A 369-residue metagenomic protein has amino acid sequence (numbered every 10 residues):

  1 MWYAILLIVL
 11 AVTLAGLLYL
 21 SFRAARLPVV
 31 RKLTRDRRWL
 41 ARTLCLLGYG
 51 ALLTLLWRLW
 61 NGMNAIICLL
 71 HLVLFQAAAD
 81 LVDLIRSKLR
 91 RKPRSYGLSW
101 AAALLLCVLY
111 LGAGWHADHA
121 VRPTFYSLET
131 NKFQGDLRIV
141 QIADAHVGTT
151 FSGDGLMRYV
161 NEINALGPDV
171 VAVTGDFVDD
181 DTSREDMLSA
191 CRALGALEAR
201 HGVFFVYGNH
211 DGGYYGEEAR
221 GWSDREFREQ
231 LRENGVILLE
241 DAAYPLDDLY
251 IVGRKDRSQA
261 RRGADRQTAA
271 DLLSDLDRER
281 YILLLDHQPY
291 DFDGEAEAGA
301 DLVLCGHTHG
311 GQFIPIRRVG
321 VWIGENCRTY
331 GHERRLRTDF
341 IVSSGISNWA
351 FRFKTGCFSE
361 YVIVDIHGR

Functional and structural regions predicted by a protein language model:
M1-H119: Non-catalytic terminal accessory segments
Y49, H71, F75-Q76, Y126 (+3 more regions): Aromatic side chains
R86-A143, G148-L166: N-terminal signal-anchor transmembrane helix
K132-R369: Soluble catalytic domains of enzymes that build or remodel membrane lipids, polysaccharides, and related
